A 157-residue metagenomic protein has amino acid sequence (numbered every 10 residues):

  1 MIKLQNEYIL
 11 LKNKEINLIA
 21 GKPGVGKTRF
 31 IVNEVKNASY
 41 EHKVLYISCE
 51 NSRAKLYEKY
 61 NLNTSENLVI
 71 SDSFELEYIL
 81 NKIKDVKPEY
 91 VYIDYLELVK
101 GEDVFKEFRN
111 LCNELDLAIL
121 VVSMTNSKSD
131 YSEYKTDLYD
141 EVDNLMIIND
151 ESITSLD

Functional and structural regions predicted by a protein language model:
M1-N63, L138: The Walker A/P-loop phosphate-binding site
K3-E7, V32-N33, E77-L80, F105-F108 (+1 more regions): A generic local structural motif
I9-L11, I83, C112, T136-D137: Structural motif
I16, E66-V69, L145: Short, conserved active-site loop motifs that form the nucleotide-linked donor/cofactor pocket
A20, G24, N110-D157: Phosphate-binding/switch region of NTP-binding enzymes
G26-F30, K100-D103, D130: Active-site-adjacent loop/helix micro-motif of nuclease/hydrolase catalytic cores
V35, E89, L120-V122: A generic structural signal for ordered secondary structure
Y40-E114, S152-T154: Conserved inter-motif catalytic segment of the P-loop NTP-binding fold
